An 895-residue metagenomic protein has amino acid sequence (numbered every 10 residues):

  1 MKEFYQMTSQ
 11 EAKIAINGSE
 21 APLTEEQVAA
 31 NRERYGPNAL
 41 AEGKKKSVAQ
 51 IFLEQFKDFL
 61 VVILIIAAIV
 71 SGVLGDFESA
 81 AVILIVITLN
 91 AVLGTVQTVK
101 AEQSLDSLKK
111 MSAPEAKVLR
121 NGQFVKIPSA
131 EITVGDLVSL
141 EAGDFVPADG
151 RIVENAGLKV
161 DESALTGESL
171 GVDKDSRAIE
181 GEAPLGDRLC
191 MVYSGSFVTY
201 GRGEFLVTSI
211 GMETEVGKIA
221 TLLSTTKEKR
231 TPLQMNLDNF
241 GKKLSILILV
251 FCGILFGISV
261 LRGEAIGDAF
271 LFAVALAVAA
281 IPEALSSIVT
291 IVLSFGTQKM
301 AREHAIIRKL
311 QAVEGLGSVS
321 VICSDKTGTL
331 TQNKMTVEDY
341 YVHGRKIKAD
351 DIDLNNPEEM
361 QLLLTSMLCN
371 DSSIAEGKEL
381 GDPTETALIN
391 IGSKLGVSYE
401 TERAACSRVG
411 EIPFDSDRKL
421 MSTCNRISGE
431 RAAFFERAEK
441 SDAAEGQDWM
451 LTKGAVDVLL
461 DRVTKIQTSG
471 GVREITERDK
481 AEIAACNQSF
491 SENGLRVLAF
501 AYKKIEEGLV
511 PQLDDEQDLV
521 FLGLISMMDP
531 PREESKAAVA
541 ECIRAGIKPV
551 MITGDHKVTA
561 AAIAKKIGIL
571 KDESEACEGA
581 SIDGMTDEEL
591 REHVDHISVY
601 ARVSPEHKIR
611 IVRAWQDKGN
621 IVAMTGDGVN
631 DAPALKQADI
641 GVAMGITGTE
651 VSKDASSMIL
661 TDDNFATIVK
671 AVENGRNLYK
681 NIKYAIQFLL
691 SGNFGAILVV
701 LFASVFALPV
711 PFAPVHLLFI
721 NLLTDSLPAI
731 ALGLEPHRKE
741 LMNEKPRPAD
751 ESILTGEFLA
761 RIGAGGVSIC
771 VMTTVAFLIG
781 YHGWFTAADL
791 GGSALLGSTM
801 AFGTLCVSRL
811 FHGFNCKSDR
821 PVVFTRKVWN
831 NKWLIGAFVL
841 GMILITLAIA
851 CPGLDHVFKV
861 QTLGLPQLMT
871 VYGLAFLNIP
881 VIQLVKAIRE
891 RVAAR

Functional and structural regions predicted by a protein language model:
M1-N743, I753-L754, V767, F802 (+1 more regions): Conserved cytosolic headpiece of P-type ATPases
S704-A713, I779-G797: Helix-coil boundary and interhelical linker segments in multi-pass alpha-helical membrane proteins
T724, S798-G813: Generic alpha-helical transmembrane segments
A749-V767, G792-M800: Membrane-water interface at loop-to-transmembrane-helix junctions
I769, T773, V807-L810: ATP/pyrophosphate-binding catalytic subdomain of soluble kinases
T774-T786, A850-D855: Membrane-helix interface motif
C816: A C-terminal functional module that forms or caps the active site or interfaces directly with catalytic machinery
